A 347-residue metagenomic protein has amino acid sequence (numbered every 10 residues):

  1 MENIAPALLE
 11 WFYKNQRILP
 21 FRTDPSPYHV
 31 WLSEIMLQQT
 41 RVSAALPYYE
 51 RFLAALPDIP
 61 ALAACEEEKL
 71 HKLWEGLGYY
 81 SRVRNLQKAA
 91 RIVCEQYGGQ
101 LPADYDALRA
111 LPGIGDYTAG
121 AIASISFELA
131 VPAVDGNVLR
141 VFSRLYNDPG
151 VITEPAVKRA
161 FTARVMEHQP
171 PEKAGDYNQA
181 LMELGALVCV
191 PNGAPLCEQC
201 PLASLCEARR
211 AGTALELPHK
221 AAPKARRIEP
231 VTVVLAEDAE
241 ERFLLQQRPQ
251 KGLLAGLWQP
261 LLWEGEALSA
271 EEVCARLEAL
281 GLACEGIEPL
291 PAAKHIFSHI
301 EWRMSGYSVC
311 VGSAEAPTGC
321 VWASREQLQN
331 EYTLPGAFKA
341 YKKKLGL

Functional and structural regions predicted by a protein language model:
M1-I18, T23, A186-L347: Intrinsically disordered, low-complexity, charged terminal extensions of DNA damage-control enzymes
E2-E198, L202-A211, L215, A283 (+1 more regions): Catalytic cores of DNA base-excision repair glycosylases
